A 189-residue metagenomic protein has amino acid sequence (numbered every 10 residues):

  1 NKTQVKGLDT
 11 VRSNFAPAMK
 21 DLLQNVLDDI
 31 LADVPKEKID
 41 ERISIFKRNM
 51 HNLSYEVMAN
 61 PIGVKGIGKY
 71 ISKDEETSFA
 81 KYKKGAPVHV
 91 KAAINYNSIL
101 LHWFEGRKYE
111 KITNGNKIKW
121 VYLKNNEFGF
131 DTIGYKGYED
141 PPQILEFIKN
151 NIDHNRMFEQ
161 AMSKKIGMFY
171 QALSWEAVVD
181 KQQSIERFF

Functional and structural regions predicted by a protein language model:
N1-F189: DNA-dependent DNA polymerase catalytic subunits
